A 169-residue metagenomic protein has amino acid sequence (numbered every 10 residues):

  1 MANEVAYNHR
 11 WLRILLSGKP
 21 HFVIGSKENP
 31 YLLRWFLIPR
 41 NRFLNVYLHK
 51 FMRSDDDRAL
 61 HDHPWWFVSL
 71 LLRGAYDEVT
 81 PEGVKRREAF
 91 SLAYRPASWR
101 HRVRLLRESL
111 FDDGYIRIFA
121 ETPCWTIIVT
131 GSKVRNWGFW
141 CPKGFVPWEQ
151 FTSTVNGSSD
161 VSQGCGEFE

Functional and structural regions predicted by a protein language model:
M1-N45: A short, N-terminal "cap"/entry segment at the start of jelly-roll beta-barrel domains of the cupin/DSBH fold
N45-D62, A97-S98: Conserved short histidine dyad/triad with adjacent acidic residue
D62-D77: Short, conserved beta-strand element in jelly-roll/cupin
V79-R107: Short acidic-glycine-tyrosine-enriched beta hairpin
S109-G138: A short hydrophobic beta-strand segment most commonly corresponding to one strand of the jelly-roll/cupin
P147-E149, S153-V161: Mixed-charge, glycine-accented linear interaction segment located at domain edges/termini
S159-E169: Charged phosphate-binding loop/patch that engages nucleotide di/tri-phosphates or the phosphate backbone of nucleic
